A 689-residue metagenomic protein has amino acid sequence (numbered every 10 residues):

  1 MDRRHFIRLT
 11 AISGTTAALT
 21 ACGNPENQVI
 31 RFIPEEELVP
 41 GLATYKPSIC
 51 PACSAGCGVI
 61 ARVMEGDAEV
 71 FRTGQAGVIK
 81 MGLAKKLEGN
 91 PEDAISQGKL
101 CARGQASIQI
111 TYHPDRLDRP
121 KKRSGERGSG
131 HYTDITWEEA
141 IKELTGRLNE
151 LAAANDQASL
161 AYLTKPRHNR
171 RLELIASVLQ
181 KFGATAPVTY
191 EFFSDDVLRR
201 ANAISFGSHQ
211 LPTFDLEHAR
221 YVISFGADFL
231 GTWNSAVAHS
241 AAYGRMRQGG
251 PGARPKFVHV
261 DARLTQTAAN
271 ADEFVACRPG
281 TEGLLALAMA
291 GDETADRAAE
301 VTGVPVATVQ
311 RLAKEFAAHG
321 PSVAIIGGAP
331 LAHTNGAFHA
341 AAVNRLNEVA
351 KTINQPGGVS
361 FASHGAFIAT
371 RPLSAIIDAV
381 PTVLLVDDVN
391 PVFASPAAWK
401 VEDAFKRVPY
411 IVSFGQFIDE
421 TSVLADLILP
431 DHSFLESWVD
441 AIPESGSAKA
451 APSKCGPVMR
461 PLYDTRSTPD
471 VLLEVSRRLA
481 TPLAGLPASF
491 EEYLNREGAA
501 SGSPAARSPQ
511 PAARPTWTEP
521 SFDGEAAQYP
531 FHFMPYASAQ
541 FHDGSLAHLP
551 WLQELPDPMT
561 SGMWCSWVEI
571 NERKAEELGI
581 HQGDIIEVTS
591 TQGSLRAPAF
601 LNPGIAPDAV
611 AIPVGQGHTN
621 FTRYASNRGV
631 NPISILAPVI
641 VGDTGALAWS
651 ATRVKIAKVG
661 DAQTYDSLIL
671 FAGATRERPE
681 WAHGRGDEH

Functional and structural regions predicted by a protein language model:
M1-D292, P305, D387, I428 (+5 more regions): N-terminal export/assembly segments and adjacent metallocofactor-ligating motifs of anaerobic energy-metabolism
S54-A55, A68-T73, V78, F214-Y221 (+2 more regions): Domain-level signature for respiratory redox metalloenzymes
